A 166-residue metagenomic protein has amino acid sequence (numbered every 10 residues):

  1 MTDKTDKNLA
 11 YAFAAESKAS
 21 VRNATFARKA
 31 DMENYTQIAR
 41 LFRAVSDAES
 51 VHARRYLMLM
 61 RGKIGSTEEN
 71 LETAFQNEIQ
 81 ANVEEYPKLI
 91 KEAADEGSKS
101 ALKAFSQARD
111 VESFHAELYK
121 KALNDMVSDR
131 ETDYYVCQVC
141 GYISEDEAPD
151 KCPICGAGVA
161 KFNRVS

Functional and structural regions predicted by a protein language model:
M1-S166: Non-heme di-metal
